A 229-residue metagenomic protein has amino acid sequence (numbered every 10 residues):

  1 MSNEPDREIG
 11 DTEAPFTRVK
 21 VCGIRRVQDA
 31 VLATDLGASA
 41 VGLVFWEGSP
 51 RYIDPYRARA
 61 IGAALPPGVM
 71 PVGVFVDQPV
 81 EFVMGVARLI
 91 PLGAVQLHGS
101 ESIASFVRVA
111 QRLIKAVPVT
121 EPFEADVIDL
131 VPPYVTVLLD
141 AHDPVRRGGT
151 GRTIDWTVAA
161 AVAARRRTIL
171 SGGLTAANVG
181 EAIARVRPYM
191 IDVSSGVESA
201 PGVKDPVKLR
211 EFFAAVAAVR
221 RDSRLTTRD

Functional and structural regions predicted by a protein language model:
M1-D229: Conserved N-terminal beta1-alpha1 strand-loop-helix module at the mouth
